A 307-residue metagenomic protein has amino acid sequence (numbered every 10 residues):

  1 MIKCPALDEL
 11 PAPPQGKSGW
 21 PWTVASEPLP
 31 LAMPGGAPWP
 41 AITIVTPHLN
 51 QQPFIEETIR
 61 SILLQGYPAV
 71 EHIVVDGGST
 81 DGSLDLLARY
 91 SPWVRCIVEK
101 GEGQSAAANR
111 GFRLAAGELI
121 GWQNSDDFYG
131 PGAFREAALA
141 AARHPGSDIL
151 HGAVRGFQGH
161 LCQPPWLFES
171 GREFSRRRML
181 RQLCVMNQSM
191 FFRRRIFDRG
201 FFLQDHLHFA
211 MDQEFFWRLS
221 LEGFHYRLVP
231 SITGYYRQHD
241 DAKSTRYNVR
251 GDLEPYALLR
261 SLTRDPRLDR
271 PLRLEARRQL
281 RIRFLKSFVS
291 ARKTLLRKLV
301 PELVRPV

Functional and structural regions predicted by a protein language model:
M1-S61: N-proximal low-complexity "stem/linker" segments adjacent to membrane-targeting elements
P40-T43, E71, E214: Cell-envelope/extracellular polymer assembly enzymes that use nucleotide-activated donors
P53-E56, D81-R89, G132: Acidic helix N-cap motif at the loop->helix transition within catalytic regions of sugar-transfer enzymes
S61, P68, D76-D85, N124: A conserved acidic beta->alpha catalytic loop
V98-A115: Glycine-rich, basic loop-to-helix element that forms the pyrophosphate-binding segment of sugar-nucleotide handling
I120: Short aromatic/hydrophobic "clamp" motif used to bind/position activated sugar donors
F128, G132-P164: Conserved donor NDP-sugar-binding/catalytic core segment of glycosyltransferases
E169-L258: Conserved nucleotide-sugar donor-binding catalytic segment
